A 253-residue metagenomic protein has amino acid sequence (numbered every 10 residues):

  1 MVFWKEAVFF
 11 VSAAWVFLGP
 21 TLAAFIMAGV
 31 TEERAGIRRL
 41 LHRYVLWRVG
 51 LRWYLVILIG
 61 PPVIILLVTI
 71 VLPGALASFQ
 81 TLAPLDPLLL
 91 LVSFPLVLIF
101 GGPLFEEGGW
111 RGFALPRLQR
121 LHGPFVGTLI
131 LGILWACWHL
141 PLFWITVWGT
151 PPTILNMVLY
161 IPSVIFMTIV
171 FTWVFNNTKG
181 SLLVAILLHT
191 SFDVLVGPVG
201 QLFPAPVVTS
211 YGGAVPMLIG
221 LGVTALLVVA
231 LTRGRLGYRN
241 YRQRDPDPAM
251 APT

Functional and structural regions predicted by a protein language model:
M1-A13, T69-L82, I145-I154, V194-A214: Juxtamembrane/transmembrane-helix boundary motifs at the membrane-water interface
V2-V56, I70-D86, V174-G180, V228-D247: Membrane-helix interface linkers and caps
L18, L58-I59, P95-F100, L129-A136 (+4 more regions): Residue-level signature of the transmembrane alpha-helical core of multi-pass small-molecule transporters
A24-A28, V68-T69, V97, G101 (+4 more regions): Structural signal for membrane-spanning alpha-helices in multi-pass inner-membrane proteins, emphasizing helix cores
P62-I70, I133-L142, T190-V199: Aromatic-anchored segments of alpha-helical transmembrane domains
Q80-L96, W148-P162, V215: Juxtamembrane helix-entry segments on the extracytoplasmic side of multipass membrane proteins
F105-G132, T172, N176-S181: Membrane-interface helix/loop boundary segments of multi-pass membrane proteins
G180-L183, L187-T253: C-terminal membrane module of polytopic membrane proteins
